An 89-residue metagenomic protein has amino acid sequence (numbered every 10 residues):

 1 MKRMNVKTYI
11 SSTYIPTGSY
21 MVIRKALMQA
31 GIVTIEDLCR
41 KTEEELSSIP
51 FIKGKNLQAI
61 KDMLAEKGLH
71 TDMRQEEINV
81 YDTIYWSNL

Functional and structural regions predicted by a protein language model:
M1-L89: Compact, charge-rich alpha-helical regulatory domains located at protein termini
